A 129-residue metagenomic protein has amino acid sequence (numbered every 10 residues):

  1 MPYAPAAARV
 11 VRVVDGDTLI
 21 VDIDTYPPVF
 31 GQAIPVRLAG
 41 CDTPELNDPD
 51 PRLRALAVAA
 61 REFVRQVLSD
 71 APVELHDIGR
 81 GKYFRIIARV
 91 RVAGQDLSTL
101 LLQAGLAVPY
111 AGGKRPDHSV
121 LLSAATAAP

Functional and structural regions predicted by a protein language model:
M1-P129: Small beta-barrel nucleic-acid-binding modules, primarily SNase/OB-fold domains and secondarily Tudor-like barrels
